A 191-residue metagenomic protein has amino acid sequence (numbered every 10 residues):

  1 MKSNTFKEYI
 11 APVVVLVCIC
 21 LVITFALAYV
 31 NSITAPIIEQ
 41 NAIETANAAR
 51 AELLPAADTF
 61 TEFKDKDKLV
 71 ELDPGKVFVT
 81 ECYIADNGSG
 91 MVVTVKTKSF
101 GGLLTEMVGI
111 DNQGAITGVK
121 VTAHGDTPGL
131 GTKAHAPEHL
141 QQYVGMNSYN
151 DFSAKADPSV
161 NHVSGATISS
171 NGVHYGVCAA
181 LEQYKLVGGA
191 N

Functional and structural regions predicted by a protein language model:
K2-N191: Flexible, solvent-exposed loop/hinge segments and secondary-structure transition points
